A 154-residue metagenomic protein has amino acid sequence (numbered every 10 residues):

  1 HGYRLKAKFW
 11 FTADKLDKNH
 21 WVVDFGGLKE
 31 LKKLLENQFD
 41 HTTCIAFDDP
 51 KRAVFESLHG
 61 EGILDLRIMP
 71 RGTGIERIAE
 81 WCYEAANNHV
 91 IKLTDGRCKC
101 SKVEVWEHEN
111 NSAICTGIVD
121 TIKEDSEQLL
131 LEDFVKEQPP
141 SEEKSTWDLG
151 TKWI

Functional and structural regions predicted by a protein language model:
H1-I154: Charge-rich, low-complexity N-terminal segments
